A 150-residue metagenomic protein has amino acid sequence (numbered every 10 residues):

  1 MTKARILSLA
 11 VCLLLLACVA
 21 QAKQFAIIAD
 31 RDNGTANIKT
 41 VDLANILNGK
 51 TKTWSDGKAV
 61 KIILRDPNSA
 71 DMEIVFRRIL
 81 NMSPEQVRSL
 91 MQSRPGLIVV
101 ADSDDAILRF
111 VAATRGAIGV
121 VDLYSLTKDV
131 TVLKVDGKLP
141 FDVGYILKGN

Functional and structural regions predicted by a protein language model:
M1-S8: Bacterial N-terminal signal peptides that target proteins for export
S8-A17: Bacterial N-terminal signal peptides
A22-N150: Exported/periplasmic ABC-transporter solute-binding proteins
